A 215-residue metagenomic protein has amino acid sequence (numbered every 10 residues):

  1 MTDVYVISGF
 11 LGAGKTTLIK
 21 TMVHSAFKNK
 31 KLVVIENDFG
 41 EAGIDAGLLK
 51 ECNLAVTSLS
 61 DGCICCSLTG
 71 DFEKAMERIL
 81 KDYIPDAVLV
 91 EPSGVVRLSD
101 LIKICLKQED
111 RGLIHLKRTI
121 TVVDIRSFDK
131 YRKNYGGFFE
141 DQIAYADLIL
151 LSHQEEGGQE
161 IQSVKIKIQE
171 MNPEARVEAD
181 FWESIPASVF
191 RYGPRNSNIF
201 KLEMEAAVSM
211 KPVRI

Functional and structural regions predicted by a protein language model:
M1-T2, E205: Short, Lys/Arg-enriched, disordered terminal segments
T2-S8, A13, T17-Y131: Nucleotide-state-sensitive switch-loop elements of NTP-binding domains
V34-E36, L150-H153: Short internal beta-strands
P92, H153-Q154: Walker B catalytic acidic pair
T119, L148-L150: Short, well-ordered beta-strand core segments
N134-G137: Charged helix-capping and loop-helix junction motifs
D141, Y145-L148, E156-I215: C-terminal accessory "lid"/substrate-recognition subdomains
